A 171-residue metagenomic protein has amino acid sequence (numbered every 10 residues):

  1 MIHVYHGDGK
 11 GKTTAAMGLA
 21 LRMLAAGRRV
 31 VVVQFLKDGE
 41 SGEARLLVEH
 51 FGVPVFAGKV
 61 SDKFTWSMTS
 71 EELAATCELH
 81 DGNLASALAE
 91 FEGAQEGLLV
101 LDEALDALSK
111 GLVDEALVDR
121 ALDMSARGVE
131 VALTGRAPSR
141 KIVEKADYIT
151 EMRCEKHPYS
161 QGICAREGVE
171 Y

Functional and structural regions predicted by a protein language model:
I2-E90: Conserved P-loop
G18-L19, R45-V48, S70, V113-L117 (+2 more regions): Short, glycine/charged-enriched secondary-structure capping and boundary segments
R22, L46, A121, K141-I142: Hydrophobic/aromatic ligand-binding patch that stacks against planar heteroaromatic rings of cofactors or nucleotides
L36-G39, S61-D62, L105-D106, A137-R140 (+1 more regions): Conserved nucleotide-binding/hydrolysis micro-motifs of P-loop NTPases
S67-R127: Phosphate-binding/switch loop-helix module in NTP-utilizing enzymes
D123-S139: Sensor-1/coupling segment of RecA-like P-loop NTPase cores
R136-Y171: Phosphate-binding/switch region of NTP-binding enzymes
